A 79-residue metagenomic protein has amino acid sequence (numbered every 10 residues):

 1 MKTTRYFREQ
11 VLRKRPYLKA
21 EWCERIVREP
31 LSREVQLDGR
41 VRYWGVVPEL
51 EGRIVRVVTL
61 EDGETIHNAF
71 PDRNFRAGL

Functional and structural regions predicted by a protein language model:
M1-L79: Ribonuclease/tRNase effector modules and their secretory precursors
